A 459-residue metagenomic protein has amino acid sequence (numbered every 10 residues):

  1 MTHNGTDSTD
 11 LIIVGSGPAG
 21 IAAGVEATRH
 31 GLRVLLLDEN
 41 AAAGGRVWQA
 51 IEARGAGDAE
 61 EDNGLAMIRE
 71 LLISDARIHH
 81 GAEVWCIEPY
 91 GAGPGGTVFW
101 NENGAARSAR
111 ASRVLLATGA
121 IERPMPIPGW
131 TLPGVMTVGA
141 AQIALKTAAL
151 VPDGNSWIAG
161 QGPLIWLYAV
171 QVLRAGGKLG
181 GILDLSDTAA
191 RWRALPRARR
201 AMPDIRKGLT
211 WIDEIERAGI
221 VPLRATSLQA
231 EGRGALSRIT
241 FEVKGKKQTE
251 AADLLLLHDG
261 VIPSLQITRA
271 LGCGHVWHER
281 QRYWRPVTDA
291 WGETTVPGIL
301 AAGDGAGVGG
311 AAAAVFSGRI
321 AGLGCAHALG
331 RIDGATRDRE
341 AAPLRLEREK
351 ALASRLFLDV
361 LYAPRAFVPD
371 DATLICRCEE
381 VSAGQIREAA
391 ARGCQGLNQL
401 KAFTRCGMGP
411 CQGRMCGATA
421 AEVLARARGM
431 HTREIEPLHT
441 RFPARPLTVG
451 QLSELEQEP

Functional and structural regions predicted by a protein language model:
T2-P410, R414-P459: Residues forming the flavin
